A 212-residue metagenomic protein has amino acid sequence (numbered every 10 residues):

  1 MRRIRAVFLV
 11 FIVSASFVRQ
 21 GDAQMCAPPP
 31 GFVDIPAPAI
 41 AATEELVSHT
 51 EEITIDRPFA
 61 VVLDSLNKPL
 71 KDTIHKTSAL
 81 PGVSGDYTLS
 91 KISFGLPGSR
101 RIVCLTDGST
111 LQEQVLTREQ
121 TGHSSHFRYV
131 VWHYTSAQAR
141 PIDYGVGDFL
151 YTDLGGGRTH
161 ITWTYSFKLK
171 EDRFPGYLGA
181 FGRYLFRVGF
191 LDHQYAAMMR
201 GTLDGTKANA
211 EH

Functional and structural regions predicted by a protein language model:
M1-R5: Positively charged n-region of N-terminal signal peptides that target proteins for export
V7-S16: Bacterial N-terminal signal peptides
F17, G21-S93: Hydrophobic ligand-binding cavity/cleft-lining segments
Q24-C26, T106-T162, S166: Hydrophobic-ligand binding "helix-grip"
R57, V61, S65, T110 (+2 more regions): Extracytoplasmic/secreted proteins, especially bacterial periplasmic and envelope-associated proteins
P58-P69, T73, R101, V115 (+2 more regions): Hydrophobic pocket/interface hotspot
N67, K71, G82-D86, L96-R100 (+2 more regions): Hydrophobic small-molecule pocket/channel-lining residues, especially in calycin-type beta-barrels
H160, S166-H212: A conserved amphipathic terminal alpha-helix motif
